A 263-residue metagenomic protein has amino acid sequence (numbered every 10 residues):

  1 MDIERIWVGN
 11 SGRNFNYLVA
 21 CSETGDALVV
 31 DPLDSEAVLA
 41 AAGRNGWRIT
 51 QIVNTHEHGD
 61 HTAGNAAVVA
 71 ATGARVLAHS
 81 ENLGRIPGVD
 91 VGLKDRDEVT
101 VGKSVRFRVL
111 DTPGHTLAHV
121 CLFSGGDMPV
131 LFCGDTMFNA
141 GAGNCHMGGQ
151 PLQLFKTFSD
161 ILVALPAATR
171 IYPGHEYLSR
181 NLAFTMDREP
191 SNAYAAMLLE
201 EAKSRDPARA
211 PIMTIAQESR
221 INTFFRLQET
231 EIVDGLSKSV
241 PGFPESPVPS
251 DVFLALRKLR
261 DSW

Functional and structural regions predicted by a protein language model:
M1-W47, L122-G134, A140: Conserved beta-strand hairpin/beta-sheet module of binuclear metal-dependent hydrolase folds, prominently
G12, A27, D34-D111, M128-P129 (+2 more regions): Active-site HxH/HxHxD metal-binding segment of metal-dependent hydrolases
L18, E98-G126, I161-A164: Core dinuclear metal-dependent hydrolase active-site scaffold
P32-L33, E57, E81-N82, H115-T116 (+3 more regions): Active-site metal-binding loops of divalent metal-dependent hydrolases
G84-P87, A140-M147, N181: A short acidic, helix-capping loop that chelates divalent metal ions and anchors anionic groups
L117, C121-S124, C145-Q153, I171-Y172 (+1 more regions): Divalent metal-binding pocket/active-site signature
G141-T169: Active-site-adjacent loop/tail segments of enzyme domains
S159-R170, Y177-W263: Accessory terminal helices/loops
